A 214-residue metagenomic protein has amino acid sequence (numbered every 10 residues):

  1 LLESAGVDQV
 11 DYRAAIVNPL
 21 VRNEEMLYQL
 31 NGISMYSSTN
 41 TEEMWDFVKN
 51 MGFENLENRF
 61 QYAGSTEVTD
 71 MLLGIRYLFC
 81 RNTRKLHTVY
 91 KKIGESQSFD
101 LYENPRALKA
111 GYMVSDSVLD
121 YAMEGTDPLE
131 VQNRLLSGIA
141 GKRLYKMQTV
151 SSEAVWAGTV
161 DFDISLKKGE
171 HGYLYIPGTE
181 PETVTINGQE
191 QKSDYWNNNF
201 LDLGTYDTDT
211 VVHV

Functional and structural regions predicted by a protein language model:
L1-N197, L203-D207: Soluble catalytic regions of membrane-associated enzymes that act on cell-envelope and secretory-pathway components
V214: Short beta-strand-plus-loop segments that form exposed binding edges in beta-rich domains
